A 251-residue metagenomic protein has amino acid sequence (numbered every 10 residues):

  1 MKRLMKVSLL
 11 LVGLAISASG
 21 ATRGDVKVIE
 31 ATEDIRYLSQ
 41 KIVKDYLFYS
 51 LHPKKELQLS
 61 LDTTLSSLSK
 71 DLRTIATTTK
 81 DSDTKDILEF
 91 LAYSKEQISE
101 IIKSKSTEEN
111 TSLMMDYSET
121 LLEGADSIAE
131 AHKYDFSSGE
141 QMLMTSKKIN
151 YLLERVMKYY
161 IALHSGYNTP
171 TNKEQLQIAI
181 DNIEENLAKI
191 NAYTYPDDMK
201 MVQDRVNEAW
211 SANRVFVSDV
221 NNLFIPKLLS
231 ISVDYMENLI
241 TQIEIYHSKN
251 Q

Functional and structural regions predicted by a protein language model:
K2-L10: Sec-dependent signal peptide recognition, specifically the positively charged N-region followed immediately by
L11-S19: Hydrophobic h-region of N-terminal signal peptides that target proteins for export in Gram-negative bacteria
A21-Q251: Mature extracytoplasmic or organellar-lumen-exposed domains after removal of signal/transit peptides
